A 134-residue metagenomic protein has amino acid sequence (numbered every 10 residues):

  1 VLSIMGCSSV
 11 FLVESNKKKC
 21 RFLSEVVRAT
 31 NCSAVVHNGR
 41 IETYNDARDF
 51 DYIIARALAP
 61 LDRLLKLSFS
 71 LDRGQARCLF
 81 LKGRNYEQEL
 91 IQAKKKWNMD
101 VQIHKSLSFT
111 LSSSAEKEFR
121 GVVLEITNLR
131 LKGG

Functional and structural regions predicted by a protein language model:
L2: Aromatic pocket-lining residues of Rossmann-like dinucleotide-binding sites
G6-C7, F11-G133: S-adenosylmethionine
